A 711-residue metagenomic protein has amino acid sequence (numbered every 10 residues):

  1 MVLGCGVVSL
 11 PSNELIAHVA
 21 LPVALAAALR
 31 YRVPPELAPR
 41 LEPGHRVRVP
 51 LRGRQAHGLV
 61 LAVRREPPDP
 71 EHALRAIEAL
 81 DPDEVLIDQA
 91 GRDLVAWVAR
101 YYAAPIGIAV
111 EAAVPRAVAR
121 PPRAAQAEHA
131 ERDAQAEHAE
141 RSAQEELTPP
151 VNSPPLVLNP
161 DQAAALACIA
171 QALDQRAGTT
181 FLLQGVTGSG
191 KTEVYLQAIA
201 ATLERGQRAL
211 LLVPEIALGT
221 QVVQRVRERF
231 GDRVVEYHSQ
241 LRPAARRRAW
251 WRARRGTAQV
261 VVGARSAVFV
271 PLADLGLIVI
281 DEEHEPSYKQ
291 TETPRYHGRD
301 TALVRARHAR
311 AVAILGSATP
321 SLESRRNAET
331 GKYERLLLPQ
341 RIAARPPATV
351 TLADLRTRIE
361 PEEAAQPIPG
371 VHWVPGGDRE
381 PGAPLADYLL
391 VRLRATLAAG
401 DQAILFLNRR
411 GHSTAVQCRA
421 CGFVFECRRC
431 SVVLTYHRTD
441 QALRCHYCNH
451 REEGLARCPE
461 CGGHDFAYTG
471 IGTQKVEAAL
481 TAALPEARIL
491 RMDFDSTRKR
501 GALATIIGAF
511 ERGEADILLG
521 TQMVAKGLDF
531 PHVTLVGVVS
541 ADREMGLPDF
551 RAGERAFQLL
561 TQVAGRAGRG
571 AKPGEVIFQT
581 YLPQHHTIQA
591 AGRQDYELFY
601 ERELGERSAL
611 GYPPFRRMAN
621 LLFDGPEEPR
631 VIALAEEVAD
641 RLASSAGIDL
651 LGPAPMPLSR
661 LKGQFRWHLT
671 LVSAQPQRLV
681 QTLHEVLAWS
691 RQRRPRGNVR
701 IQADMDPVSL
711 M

Functional and structural regions predicted by a protein language model:
M1-S317, S324, E329-P346, R358-A364 (+7 more regions): Accessory, non-ATPase domains that flank or precede helicase/AAA+ motor cores in DNA-metabolism machines
V7-L29, A395-Q402, G411, R419-V424 (+2 more regions): Accessory interdomain/linker segments of ATP-dependent helicases and helicase-like nucleic-acid enzymes that mediate
L10, P121-P122, R356, E360-P361 (+7 more regions): Accessory helical-bundle/CTD segments and flexible terminal tails appended to RecA-like ATPase motors
N13, L25, R52-R54, E228 (+14 more regions): Short flexible coil/turn linkers enriched for glycine and charged/polar residues that connect secondary-structure
P214-T220, V235-R248, G263-F269, R409-G411 (+4 more regions): Conserved helicase motor
Q290-V304, E544-E575: Conserved SF2 helicase motif VI
P384-L385, L389-A482: Cys/His-rich short segments
